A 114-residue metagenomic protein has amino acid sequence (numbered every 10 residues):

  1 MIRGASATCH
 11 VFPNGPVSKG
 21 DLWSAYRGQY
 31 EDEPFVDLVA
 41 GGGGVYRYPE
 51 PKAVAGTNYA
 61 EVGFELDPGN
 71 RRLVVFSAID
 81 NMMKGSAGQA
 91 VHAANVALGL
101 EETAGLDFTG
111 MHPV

Functional and structural regions predicted by a protein language model:
M1-V75: C-terminal substrate-binding/catalytic lobe of Rossmann-fold NAD(P)-dependent oxidoreductases
I2-S6, K84, D107: Generic, ordered loop/turn and secondary-structure boundary motif
P16, K84-G85: Loop/helix-junction capping segments adjacent to catalytic residues or to phosphate/diphosphate-binding pockets
G20, G88-Q89: Short alpha-helical basic/polar micro-motif
V74, A78-N81, Q89-V114: C-terminal lid/capping helical subdomain adjacent to the catalytic/cofactor pocket in oxidative enzymes
